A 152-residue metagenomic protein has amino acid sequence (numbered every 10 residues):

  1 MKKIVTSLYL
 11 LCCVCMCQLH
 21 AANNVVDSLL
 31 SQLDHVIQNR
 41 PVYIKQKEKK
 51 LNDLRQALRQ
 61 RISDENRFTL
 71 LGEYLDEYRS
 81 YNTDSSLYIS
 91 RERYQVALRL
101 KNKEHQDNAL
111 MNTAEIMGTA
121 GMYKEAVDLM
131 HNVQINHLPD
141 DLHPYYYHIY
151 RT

Functional and structural regions predicted by a protein language model:
K2-L10: Sec-dependent signal peptide recognition, specifically the positively charged N-region followed immediately by
T6, C17-T152: A "functional boundary" signal
